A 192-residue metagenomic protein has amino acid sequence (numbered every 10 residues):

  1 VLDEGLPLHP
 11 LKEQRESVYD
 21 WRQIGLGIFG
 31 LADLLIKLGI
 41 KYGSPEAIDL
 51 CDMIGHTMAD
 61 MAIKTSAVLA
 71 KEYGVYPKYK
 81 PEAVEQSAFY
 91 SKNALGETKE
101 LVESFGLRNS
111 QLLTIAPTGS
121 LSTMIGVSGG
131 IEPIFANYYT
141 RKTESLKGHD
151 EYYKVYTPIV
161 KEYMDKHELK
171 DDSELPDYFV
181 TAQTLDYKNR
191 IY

Functional and structural regions predicted by a protein language model:
V1-L6, A88, L101-R108, L113-Y192: Catalytic alpha/beta core of large soluble enzyme barrels
V1-R15, Y19, Q23, K41-T118 (+1 more regions): Internal maturation/activation junctions in enzymes
R22-K37, S120-T123: Contiguous, well-ordered alpha-helical segments that form the cores/surfaces of helical PPI scaffolds
G25-I28, H56, D60, K154 (+2 more regions): Electropositive phosphate-/nucleotide-binding environments in soluble metabolic enzymes
I28-I36, D52, I63-A67, T157 (+2 more regions): Predominant activation on well-ordered alpha-helical scaffold segments within soluble catalytic domains
A32-L34, E46, G126, N137: Residue-level recognition of conserved structural "scaffold" positions that shape functional pockets and channels
